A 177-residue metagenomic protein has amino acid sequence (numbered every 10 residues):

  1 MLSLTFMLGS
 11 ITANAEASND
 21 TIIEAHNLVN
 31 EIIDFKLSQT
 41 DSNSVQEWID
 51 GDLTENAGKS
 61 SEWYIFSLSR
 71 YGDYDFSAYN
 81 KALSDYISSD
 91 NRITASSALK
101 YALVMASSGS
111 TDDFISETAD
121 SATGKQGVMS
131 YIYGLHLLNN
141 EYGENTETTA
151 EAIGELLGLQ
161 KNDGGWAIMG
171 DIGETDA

Functional and structural regions predicted by a protein language model:
L4-E24: Sec-dependent signal peptide cleavage junction
S18-K36: Short N-terminal segments immediately surrounding and downstream of signal-peptide cleavage
T21-I23, E47-Y74, N91-S110, G124-G154 (+1 more regions): An alpha-helical repeat/solenoid feature that recognizes helix-turn-helix modules
N30-A57, S84-Y86, S121-K125: Extracellular ectodomain segments of secreted/surface proteins
I32-K36, D75-S89, T111-T123, T146-L159: Alpha-helical repeat scaffolds
